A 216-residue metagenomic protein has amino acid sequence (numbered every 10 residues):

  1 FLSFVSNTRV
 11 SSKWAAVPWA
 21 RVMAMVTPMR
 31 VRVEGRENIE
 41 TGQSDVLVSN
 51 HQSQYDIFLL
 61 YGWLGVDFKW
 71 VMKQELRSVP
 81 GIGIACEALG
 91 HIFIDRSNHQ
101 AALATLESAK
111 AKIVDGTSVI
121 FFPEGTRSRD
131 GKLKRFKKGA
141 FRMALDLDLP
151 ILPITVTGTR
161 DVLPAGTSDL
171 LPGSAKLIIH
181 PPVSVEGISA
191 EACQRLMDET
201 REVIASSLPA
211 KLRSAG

Functional and structural regions predicted by a protein language model:
F1-V17, A24-T27, E40-H99: Catalytic core of membrane glycerolipid acyltransferases/transacylases, capturing the structured, soluble-facing
W19, D56-L59, M72, G81 (+4 more regions): Hydrophobic alpha-helical segments typical of transmembrane helices and their membrane-interface/capping positions
M23-A24, C86, K112, A144: A generic structural signal for well-ordered alpha-helical segments
T27-M29, V33-G35: Membrane-helix interfacial anchor on the cytosolic side
V33, L47, W70-V71, L177-I179: Generic preference for hydrophobic
R36-T41, D169-L170: A short beta-turn/loop motif at secondary-structure boundaries
E37, H99, T157: Residue-level "edge-of-site" marker
L103-G216: Non-catalytic C-terminal accessory region of glycerolipid acyltransferases and related lyso-lipid remodeling enzymes
